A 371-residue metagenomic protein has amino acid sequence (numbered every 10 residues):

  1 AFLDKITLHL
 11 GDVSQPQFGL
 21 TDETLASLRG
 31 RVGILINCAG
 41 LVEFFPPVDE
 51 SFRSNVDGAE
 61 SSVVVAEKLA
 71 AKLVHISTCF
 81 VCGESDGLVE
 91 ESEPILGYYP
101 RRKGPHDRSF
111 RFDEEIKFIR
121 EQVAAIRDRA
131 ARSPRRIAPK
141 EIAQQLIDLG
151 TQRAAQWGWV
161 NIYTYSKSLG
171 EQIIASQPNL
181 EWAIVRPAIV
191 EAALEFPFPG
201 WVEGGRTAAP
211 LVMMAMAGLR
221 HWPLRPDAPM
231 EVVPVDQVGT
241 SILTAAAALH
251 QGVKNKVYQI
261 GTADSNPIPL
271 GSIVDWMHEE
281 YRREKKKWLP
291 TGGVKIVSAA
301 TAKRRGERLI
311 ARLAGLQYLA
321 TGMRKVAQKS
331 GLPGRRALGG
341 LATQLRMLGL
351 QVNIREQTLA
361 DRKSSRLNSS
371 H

Functional and structural regions predicted by a protein language model:
F2-I34: Conserved Rossmann-fold cofactor-binding substructure of NAD(P)-dependent oxidoreductases
K5-T7, E181-A183, K256: Conserved beta-strand segments of alpha/beta enzyme cores
I34-C38, F45-R53, D57-Y165, A175-P187 (+1 more regions): Conserved Rossmann-fold NAD(P)-dependent oxidoreductase catalytic core, especially the SDR/UDP-sugar
S54, V232-D236, I268: Residue-level signal for the nucleotide or nucleotide-sugar donor/cofactor binding architecture
D86-F118, F198-P223, I268, S272-K285: A catalytic-pocket lid/entrance helix-loop region that shapes and gates access to the active site across common
I142-N161, A188, A193-Q237, S241-A245 (+2 more regions): A conserved pocket-lining segment of Rossmann-fold NAD(P)-dependent short-chain dehydrogenase/reductase
A245-R366: Mid/C-terminal beta-alpha module of Rossmann-like enzyme folds, strongest in SDR-family dehydrogenases/epimerases
L367-H371: Positively charged, low-complexity/disordered segments
